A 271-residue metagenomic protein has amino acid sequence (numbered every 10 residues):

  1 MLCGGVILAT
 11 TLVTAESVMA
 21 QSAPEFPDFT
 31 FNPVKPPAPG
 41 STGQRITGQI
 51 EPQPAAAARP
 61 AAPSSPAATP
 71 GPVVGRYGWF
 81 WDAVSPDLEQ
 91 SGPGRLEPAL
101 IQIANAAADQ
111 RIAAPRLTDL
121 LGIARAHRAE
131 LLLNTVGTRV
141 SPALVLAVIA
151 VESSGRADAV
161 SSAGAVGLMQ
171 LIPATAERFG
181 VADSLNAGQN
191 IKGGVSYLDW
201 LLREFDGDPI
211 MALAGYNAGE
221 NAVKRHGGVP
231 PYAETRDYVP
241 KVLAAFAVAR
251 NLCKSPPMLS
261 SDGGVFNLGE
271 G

Functional and structural regions predicted by a protein language model:
M1-L146, P240-G271: Cell-wall glycan-active module
Q110, A114-G122, E130-V136, A157-S162 (+3 more regions): Second-shell loop/turn segments in exported
P142, S153-A157: Extended amphipathic alpha-helical interaction segments
A143-L146, V166, M211: Structural motif
I149-S154, G193-Y197, G207-A233, Y238-L243 (+2 more regions): Acidic helix/loop microenvironments that form the catalytic cleft of cell-wall polysaccharide enzymes
A159-A182, G193-L202, N221, V239-V242: Substrate-binding/active-site groove segments that recognize and process beta-1,4-linked N-acetyl-hexosamine
